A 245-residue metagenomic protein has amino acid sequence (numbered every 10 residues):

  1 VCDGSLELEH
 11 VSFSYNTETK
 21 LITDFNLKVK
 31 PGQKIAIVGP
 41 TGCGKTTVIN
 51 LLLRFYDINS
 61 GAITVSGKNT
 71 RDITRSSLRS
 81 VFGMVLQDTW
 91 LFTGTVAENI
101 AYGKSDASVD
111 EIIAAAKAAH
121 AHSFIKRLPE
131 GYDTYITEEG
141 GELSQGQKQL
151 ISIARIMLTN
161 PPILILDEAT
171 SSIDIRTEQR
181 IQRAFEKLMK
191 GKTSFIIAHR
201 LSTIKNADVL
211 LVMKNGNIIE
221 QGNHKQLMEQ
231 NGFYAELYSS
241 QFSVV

Functional and structural regions predicted by a protein language model:
V1-V245: ABC-type nucleotide-binding domain
